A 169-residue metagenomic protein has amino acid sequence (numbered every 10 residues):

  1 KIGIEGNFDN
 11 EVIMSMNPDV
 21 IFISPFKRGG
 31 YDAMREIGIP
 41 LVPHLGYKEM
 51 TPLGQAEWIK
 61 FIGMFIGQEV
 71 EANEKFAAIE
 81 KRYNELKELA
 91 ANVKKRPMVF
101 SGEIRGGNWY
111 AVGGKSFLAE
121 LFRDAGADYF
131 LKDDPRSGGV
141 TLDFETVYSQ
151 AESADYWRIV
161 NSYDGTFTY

Functional and structural regions predicted by a protein language model:
K1-M14, V20-F22: A short, structured surface patch at a secondary-structure boundary
F8, G29, E57, F117 (+1 more regions): Short Gly/charged-rich anion-binding patches and loops
N10-E11, Y31, F144-Y148: Short hydrophobic/charged patches on amphipathic alpha-helices used for structural packing and interfaces
S15, P43, A125-G126: Acidic/histidine-rich, surface-exposed loop or edge segments in extracytoplasmic proteins
V20-N108, K132: Extracytoplasmic substrate-binding proteins
K27-E36, I159-Y169: A ligand-binding cleft/hinge motif common to bilobed small-molecule-binding domains
E88-T168: Flexible, glycine-rich surface segments
